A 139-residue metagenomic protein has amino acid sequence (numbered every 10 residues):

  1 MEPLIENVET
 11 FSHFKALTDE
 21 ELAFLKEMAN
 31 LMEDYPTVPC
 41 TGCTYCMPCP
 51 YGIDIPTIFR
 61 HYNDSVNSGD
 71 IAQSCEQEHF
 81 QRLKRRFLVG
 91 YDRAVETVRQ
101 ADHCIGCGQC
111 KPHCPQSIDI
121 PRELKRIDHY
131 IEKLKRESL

Functional and structural regions predicted by a protein language model:
M1-L139: Structured C-terminal cap/extension of enzyme domains
